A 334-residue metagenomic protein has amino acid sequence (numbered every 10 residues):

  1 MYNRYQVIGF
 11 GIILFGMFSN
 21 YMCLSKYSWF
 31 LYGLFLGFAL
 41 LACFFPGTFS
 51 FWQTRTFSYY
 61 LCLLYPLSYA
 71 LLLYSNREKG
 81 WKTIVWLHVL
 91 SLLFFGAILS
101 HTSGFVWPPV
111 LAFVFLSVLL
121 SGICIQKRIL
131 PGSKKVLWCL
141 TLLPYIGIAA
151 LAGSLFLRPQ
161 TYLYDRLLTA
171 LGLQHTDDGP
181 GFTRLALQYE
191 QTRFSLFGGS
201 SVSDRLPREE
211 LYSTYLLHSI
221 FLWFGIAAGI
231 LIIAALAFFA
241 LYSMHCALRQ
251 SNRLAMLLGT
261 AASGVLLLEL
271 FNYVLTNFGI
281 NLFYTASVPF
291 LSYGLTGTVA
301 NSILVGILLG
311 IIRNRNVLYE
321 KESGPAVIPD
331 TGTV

Functional and structural regions predicted by a protein language model:
M1-P46, L90-F94, I226, L231 (+2 more regions): A structural signal for hydrophobic alpha-helical transmembrane segments in multi-pass membrane proteins
Y2-S28, L61-E78, F115-P131, L241-Y242: Transmembrane alpha-helical segments and their membrane-water interfaces
C23, G37-S58, R158-L171, F283: Membrane-interfacial helix-loop-helix modules of multi-pass inner-membrane proteins that assemble, modify, or transport
P46-S75, S100-L111, H175-D178, S287-S292: Membrane-interface segments at transmembrane-helix junctions in multi-pass inner-membrane proteins
T83-L99, F105-L157: Hydrophobic alpha-helical segments of polytopic membrane proteins
W86, Y273-V334: A juxtamembrane structural motif centered on a specific transmembrane helix
G132-I232: Hydrophobic, glycine- and aromatic-enriched re-entrant/interface helices and adjoining loop segments
M244-L291: Loop-to-helix entry and N-terminal half of a specific, functionally important transmembrane alpha helix in multi-pass
